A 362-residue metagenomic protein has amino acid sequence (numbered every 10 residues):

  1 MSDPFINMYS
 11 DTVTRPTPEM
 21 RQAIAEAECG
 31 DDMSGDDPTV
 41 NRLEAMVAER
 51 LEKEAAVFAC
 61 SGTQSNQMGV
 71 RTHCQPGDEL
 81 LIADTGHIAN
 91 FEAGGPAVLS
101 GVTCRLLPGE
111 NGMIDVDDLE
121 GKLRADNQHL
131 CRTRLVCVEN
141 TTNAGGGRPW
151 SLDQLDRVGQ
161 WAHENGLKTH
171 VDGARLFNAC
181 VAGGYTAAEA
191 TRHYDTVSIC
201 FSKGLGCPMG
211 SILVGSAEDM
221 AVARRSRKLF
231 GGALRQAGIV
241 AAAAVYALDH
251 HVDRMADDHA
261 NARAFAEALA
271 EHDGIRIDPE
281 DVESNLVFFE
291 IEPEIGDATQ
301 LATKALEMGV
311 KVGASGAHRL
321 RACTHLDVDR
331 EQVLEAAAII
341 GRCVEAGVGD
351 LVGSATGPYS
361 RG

Functional and structural regions predicted by a protein language model:
S2-M308, G313-V328, A336-G362: Conserved PLP-enzyme active-site core in the AAT-like
